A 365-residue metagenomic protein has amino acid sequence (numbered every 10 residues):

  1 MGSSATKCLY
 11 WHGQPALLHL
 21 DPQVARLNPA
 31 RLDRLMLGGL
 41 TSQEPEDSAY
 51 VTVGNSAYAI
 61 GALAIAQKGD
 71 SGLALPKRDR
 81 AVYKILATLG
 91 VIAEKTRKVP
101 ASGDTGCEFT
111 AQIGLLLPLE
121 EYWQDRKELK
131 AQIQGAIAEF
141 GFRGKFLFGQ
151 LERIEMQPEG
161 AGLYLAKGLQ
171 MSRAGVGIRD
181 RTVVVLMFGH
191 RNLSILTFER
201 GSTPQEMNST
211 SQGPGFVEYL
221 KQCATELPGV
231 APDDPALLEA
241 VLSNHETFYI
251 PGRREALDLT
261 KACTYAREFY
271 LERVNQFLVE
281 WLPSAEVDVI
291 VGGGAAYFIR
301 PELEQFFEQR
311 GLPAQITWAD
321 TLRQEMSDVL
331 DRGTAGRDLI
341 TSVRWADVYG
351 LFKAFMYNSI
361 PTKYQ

Functional and structural regions predicted by a protein language model:
M1-V183, T203-E206, G213, T260-Q365: Nucleotide/phosphate-binding catalytic cleft detector across ATP-hydrolyzing and phosphate-transferring enzymes
S172, R181-Q222: Glycine-rich phosphate-binding loop of actin/hexokinase-like ATP-binding domains
L193-T203, P232-E239, D288: Short secondary-structure transition/capping segments
V217-L220, A224, L271, N275: A general structural signal for well-ordered alpha-helical packing
A224-L227, M356: Short amphipathic alpha-helical signal-transduction/dimerization elements
L227-Y265: A mobile "lid/hinge" subdomain adjacent to the ATP/sugar-phosphate binding pocket shared across diverse ATP-dependent
